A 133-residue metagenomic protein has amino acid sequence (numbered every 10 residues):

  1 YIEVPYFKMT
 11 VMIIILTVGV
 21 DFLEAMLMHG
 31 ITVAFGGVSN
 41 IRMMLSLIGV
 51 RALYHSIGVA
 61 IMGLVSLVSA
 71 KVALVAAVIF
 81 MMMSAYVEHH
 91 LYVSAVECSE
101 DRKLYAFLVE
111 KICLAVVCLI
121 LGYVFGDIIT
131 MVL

Functional and structural regions predicted by a protein language model:
Y1-R42: Selected alpha-helical membrane-embedding segments in polytopic membrane proteins
Y1-Y6, V65-K71, M131-L133: Membrane-interface interhelical loops and short amphipathic "cap" helices that link adjacent transmembrane segments
M28-H29, V33-G122: Hydrophobic alpha-helical transmembrane segments and adjacent short intramembrane/lumenal linkers of inner/organellar
L119-L133: Juxtamembrane boundary at the C-terminal end of a transmembrane helix
